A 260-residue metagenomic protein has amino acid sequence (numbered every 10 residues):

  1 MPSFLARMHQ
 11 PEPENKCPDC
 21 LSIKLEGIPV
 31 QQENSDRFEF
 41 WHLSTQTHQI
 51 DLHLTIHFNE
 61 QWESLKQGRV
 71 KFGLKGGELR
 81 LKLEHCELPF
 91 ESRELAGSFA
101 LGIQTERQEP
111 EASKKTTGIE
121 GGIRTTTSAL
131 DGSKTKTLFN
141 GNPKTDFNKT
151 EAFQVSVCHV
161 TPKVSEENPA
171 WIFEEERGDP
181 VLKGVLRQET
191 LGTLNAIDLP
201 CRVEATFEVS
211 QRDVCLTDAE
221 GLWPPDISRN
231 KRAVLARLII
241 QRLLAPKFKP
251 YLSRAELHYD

Functional and structural regions predicted by a protein language model:
M1-Q108, P250-D260: An N-terminally focused, membrane-permeabilizing/fusogenic/translocator signature enriched in pore-forming
F4-M8, L25, L130, T135-F139 (+2 more regions): Extended hydrophobic/Leu-rich segments
D51-T55, G118-G122, P200-T206: Beta-strand secondary-structure signal
E87-K114, N142-L238, P250: Membrane pore-forming effector domains from diverse proteins
A112-F147: Short, cationic, amphipathic peptide segments
T126-S128, A152, S253, D260: Peripheral membrane interaction modules
P246-F248: Eukaryotic C-terminal
